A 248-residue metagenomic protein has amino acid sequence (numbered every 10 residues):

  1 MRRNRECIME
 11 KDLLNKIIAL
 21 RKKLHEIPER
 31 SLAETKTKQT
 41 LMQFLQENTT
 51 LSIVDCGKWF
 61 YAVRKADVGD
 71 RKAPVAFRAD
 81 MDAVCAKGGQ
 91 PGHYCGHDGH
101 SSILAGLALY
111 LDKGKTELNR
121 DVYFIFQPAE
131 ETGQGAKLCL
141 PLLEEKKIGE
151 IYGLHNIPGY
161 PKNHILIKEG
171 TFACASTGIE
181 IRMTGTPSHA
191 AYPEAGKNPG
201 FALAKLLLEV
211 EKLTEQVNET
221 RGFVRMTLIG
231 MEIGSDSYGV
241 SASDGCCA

Functional and structural regions predicted by a protein language model:
M1-I8: Short, Lys/Arg-enriched N-terminal segments with co-localized hydrophobic residues within the first ~10-30 amino acids
M9-R120: Acidic/His- and Gly-rich active-site-bordering loop/insert found across diverse amide/peptide-bond hydrolases
F60-V63, A83-Y94, D98-G99, G114-S243: Histidine/acidic-residue-rich, glycine-tolerant segments that coordinate divalent metal ions
C246-A248: A glycine- and small/hydrophobic-rich beta-loop-beta segment that serves as a flexible "lid/hinge" or phosphate-binding
